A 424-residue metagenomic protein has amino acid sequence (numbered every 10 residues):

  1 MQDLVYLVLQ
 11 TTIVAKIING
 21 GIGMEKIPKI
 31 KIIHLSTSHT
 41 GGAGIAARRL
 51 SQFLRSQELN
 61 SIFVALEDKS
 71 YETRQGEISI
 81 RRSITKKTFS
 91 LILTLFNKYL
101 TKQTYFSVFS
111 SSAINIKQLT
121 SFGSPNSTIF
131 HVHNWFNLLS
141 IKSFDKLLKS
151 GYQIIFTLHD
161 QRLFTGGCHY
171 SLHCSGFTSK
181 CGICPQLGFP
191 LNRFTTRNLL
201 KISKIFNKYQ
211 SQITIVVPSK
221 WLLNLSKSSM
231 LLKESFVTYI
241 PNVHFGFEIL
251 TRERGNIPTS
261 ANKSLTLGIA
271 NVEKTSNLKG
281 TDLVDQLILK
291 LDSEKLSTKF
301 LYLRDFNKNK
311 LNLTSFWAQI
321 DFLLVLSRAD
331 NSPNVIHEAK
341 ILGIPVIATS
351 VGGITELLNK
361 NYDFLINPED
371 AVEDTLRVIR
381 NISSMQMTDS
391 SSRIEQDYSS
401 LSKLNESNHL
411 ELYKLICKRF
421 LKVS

Functional and structural regions predicted by a protein language model:
T165-H169, L191-F236: A short, active-site helix/loop in glycosyltransferases that binds the activated sugar's phosphate group
V216, H244, P258-K279, D285: Conserved donor-binding/catalytic core segment of Leloir-type glycosyltransferases
N224-S228, V243-K263, L311-N312: Acidic anion/phosphate-binding donor-loop and adjacent secondary structure in glycosyltransferase catalytic cores
R254-G255, D370, Q386-K422: A charged, aromatic-enriched C-terminal amphipathic alpha-helix characteristic of glycosyltransferases across folds
T314, P333-I341, T355-E356: Short alpha-helical segment that forms part of, or immediately flanks, the ligand-binding pocket in carbohydrate-active
R328: Aromatic "clamp/platform" in nucleotide-sugar-dependent glycosyltransferases that forms part of the donor/acceptor
P345-A348: Short hydrophobic beta-strand element within catalytic cores of glycosyltransferases and related nucleotide-activated
K360, F364-A371, R380-Q386: Conserved acidic donor-binding segment of nucleotide-sugar-dependent glycosyltransferases
